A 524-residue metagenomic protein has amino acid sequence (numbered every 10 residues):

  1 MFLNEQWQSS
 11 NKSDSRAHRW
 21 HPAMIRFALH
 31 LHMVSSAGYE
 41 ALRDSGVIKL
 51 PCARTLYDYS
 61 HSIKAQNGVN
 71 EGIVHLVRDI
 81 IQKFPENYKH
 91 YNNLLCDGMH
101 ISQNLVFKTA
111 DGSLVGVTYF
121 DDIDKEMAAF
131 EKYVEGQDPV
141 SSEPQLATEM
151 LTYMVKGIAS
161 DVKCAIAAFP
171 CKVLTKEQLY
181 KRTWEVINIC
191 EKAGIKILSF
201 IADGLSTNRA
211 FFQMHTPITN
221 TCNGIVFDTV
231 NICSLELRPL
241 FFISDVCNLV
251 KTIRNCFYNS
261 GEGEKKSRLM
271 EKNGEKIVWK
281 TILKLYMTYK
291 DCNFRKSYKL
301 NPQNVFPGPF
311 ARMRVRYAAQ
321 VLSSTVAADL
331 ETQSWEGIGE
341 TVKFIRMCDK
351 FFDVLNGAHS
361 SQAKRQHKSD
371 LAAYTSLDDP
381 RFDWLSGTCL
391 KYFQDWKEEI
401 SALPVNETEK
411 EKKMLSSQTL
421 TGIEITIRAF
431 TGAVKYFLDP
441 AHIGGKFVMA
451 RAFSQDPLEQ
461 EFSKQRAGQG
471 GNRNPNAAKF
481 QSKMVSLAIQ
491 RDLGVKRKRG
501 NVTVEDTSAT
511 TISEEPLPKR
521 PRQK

Functional and structural regions predicted by a protein language model:
M1-R19, I25-F27, I101, V495-K524: Charged, often Cys/His-bearing segments associated with DNA-binding zinc-finger transcription factors
Q6-H18, V34-G136, T207-N208, F212-G224 (+1 more regions): Electropositive nucleic-acid engagement tracts
K12-S15, I25-L29, R43, L76-Q82 (+6 more regions): Eukaryotic intrinsically disordered and solvent-exposed regulatory patches
R16-G68, I158-K163, K172-F200: Short, positively charged, Gly/Tyr-enriched micro-motifs that form contact patches at catalytic or ligand/partner
H18, L31-M33, L94, T148 (+3 more regions): Nucleic-acid-interacting cores, centered on viral/eukaryotic replication and modification enzymes
L42, L56, L94-D97, Y153-V155 (+3 more regions): Structural signal for hydrophobic/aromatic residues that build the beta-strand cores of folded beta-sheet domains
N93, F130-D161: Active-site cores of enzymes that catalyze phosphoryl transfer or operate on phosphate-rich substrates
S142, A159-K524: Non-catalytic regulatory appendages
